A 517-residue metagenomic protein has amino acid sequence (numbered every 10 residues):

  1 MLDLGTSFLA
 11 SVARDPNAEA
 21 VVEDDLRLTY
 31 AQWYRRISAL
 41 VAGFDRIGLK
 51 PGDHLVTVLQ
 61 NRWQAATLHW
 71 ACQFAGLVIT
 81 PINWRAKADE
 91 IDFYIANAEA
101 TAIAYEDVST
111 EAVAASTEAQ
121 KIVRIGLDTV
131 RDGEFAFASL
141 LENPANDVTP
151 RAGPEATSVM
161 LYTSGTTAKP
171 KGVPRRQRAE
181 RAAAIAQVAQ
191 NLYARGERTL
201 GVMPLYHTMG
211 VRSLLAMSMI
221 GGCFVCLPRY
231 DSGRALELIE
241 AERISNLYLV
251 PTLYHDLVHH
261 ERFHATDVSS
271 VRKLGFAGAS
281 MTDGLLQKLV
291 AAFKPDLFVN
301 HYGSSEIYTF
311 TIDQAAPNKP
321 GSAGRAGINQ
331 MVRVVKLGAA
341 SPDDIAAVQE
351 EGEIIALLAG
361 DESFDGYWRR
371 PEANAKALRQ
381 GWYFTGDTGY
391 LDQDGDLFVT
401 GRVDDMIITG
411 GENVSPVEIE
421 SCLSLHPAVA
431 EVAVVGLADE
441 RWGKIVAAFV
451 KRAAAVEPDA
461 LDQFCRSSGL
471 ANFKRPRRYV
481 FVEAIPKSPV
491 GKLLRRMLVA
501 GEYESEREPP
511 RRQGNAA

Functional and structural regions predicted by a protein language model:
L9, N17-R62, A66-W70, K87-D92: Conserved AMP-binding/adenylate-forming core of the ANL superfamily
P16, N143-Y162, K169, L192-R198: Conserved pre-ATP/AMP-binding loop-to-beta segment of ANL
T29-A31, R151, S158-A182: Conserved AMP-binding A3 loop
A86, I103-D107, L247, G360 (+6 more regions): AMP-binding/adenylate-forming catalytic core of the ANL superfamily
V108-P154, H260: ANL superfamily adenylate-forming
R181-R198, Y206-N246, H260: Conserved AMP-binding/adenylation subdomain of ANL enzymes
M219, I244-Y248, H260-P320, G327 (+1 more regions): Gly/Ser/Thr-rich phosphate-binding loop
N329, A340-K376, V414, V456: Conserved ATP/PPi-binding loop(s) of AMP-dependent carboxylate-activating enzymes
